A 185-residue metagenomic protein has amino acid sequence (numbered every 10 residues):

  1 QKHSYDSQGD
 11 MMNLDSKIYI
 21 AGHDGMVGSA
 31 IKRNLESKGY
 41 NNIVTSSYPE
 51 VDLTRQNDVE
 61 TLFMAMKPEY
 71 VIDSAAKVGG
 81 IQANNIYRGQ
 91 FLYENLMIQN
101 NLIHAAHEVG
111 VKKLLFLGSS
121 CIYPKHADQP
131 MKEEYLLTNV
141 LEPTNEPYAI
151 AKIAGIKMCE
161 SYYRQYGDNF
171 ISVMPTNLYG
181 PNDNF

Functional and structural regions predicted by a protein language model:
S16-K38: N-terminal Rossmann NAD(P)H-binding glycine-rich loop of SDR-like oxidoreductase domains
A21, S46, V71-K77, L114-S120 (+1 more regions): SDR active-site strand-loop-helix element
E36-T61: Adenosine-cofactor binding site in Rossmann-like domains, unifying the SAM/SAH pocket of S-adenosylmethionine-dependent
T54, Y87-I98, E142, E146 (+1 more regions): Glycine-rich NAD(P)-binding loop of the Rossmann-fold in SDR/ketoreductase-type enzymes
Q56-L96, E108: NAD(P)H-binding glycine-rich loop region in Rossmannoid oxidoreductase-like domains and their noncatalytic homologs
N100-N145: Conserved Rossmann-fold NAD(P)-dependent oxidoreductase catalytic core, especially the SDR/UDP-sugar
I122-P124, E146-P147, I171-F185: Flexible, glycine-rich beta-alpha linker
P143-M174: Active-site Tyr-X1-5-Lys
